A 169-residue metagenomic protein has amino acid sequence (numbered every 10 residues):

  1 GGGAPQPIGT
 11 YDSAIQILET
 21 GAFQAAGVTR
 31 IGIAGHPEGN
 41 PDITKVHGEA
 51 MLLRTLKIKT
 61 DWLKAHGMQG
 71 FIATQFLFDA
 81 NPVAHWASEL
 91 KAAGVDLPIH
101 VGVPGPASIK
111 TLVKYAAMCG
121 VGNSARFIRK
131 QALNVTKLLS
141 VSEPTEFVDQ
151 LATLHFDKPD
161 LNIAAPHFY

Functional and structural regions predicted by a protein language model:
G1-G3, A34-N40, Q75-D79, G102-S108 (+1 more regions): Active-site beta-loop-alpha junctions enriched in small/polar residues
G1-L53, V148-A152, A164: Active-site beta->alpha loop and helix N-cap motifs at the rims of alpha/beta catalytic domains
G3-S13, T74-E89: Active-site glycine- and acidic-residue-rich loops that bind and position anionic ligands or nucleotide-like cofactors
T10-Y11, I43-K57, V83-K91, L112-V113: Distinct, well-ordered alpha-helical segments
E19-G27, T60-A65, A92, T153-D160: Acidic (Asp/Glu)-rich catalytic clusters
A26-I31, G67-G70, V95-I99, N162-A164: Short, well-ordered coil/turn segments that N-cap beta-strands
K59, M68, V101, L151 (+1 more regions): Conserved, mostly hydrophobic/aromatic
P98-L161: Catalytic-face loop-and-helix region of soluble metabolic enzyme cores
